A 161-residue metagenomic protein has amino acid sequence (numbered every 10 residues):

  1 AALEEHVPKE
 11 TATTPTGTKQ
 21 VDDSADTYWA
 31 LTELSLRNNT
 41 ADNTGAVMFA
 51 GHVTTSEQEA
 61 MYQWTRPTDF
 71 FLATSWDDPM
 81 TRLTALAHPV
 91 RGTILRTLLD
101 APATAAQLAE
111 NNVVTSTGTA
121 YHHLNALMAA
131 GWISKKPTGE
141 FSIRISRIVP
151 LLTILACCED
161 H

Functional and structural regions predicted by a protein language model:
A1-Q20: Long, leucine- and charge-enriched amphipathic alpha-helices that form heptad-repeat coiled-coil/leucine-zipper-like
V21-P67: Eukaryotic acidic, serine/proline-rich intrinsically disordered low-complexity regions that function as flexible
L31, P67-F70, S142-H161: Conserved segment of winged-helix/HTH DNA-binding domains
W64-G92: Short alpha-helical segments that sit at the start of domains
P89-G92, D100-T104: Short capping segments at the starts of secondary-structure elements
I94, Q107-V113: A short acidic, leucine-rich amphipathic alpha-helix
N112-M128: Short amphipathic alpha-helical interaction segments
M128-T138: A short, conserved structural fragment
